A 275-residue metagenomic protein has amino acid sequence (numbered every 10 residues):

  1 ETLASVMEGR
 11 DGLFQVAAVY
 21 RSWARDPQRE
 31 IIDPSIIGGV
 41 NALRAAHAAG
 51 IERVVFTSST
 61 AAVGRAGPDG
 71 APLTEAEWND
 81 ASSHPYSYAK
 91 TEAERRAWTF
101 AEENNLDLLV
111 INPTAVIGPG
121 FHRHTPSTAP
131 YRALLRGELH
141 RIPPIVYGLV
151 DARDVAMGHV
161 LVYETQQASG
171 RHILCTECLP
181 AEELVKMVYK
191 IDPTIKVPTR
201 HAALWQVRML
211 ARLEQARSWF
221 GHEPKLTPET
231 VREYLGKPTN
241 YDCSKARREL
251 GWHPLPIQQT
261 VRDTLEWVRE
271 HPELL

Functional and structural regions predicted by a protein language model:
E1-I37: NAD(P)H-binding glycine-rich loop region in Rossmannoid oxidoreductase-like domains and their noncatalytic homologs
V19, S59-S83, F121, R132-R136: Active-site "gating" loop of Rossmann-like NAD(P)-dependent oxidoreductase/epimerase domains
A24-R25, N79-S83, H122-R123, A129-D154 (+1 more regions): A conserved pocket-lining segment of Rossmann-fold NAD(P)-dependent short-chain dehydrogenase/reductase
P27, I31-G39, H47, V55 (+3 more regions): Short alpha-helix in the Rossmann-fold core of NAD(P)-dependent oxidoreductases
A81-L109: Active-site Tyr-X1-5-Lys
E103-D107, G118-P130, V162-H172, T194-I195: Glycine/proline-rich active-site loop of Rossmann-fold NAD(P)-dependent oxidoreductases
G158-E229, R248, I257-L275: Mid/C-terminal beta-alpha module of Rossmann-like enzyme folds, strongest in SDR-family dehydrogenases/epimerases
